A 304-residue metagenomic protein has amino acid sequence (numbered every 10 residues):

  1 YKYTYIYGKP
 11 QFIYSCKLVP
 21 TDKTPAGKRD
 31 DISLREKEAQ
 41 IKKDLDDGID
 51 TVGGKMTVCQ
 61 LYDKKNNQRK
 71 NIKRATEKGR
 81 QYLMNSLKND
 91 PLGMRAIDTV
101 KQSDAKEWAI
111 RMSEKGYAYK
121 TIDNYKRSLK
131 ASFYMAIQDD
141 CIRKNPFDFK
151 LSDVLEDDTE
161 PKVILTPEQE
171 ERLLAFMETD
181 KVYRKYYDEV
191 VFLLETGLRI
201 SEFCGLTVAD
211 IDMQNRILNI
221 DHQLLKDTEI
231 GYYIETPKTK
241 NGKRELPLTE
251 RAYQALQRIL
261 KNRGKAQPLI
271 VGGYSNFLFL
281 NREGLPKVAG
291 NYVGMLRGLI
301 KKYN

Functional and structural regions predicted by a protein language model:
T4-K106, K261-G273: N-terminal DNA-binding module of tyrosine recombinases/phage integrases
P25-D30, N66-C141, T159, K181-V182 (+2 more regions): N-terminal core-binding DNA-recognition domain of tyrosine site-specific recombinases/integrases
E36-A39, Y82-S86, E107, R127 (+7 more regions): Generic recognition of well-ordered alpha-helical segments within structured catalytic/regulatory domains
Y62, A105, L129, D140 (+6 more regions): Conserved hydrophobic/aromatic pocket- or pore-lining residues that grip, position, or stack substrates in active sites
D63, Q102, E114, A175 (+2 more regions): Phosphate-coordinating loops and pocket residues in cytosolic domains that bind phosphorylated ligands
Y119, A175-Y186, L246, N262-F277 (+2 more regions): Short, basic (Lys/Arg/His-rich) helix/loop patches that form interaction surfaces in the mid-to-C-terminal regions
Y125, Q138, I142-L206, Q214 (+4 more regions): Basic, Lys/Arg- and aromatic-enriched nucleic-acid-binding interface segment
G205-G264: Conserved tyrosine-mediated DNA breakage-rejoining catalytic core shared by Y-recombinases
